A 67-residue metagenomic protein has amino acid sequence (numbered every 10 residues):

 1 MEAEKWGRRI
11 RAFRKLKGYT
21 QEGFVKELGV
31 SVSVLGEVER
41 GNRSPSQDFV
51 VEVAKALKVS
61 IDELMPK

Functional and structural regions predicted by a protein language model:
M1-L16: A short, Lys/Arg-rich alpha-helix, primarily the initiator
I10, Q21, V32, Q47-V50: Helix-turn-helix DNA-binding elements, focusing on the entry/boundary residues of the two helices that contact DNA
R14, V25, A54: The alpha-helix within a helix-turn-helix
K15, G29, R40-N42, P66: Residue-level detection of the helix-turn-helix DNA-binding "recognition helix"
G18-E37: Short alpha-helical DNA-recognition segment
V34, S44, E63: Residues in the helix-turn-helix
E37-R40, E52: Alpha-helical transmission elements in cytosolic ATPase-linked domains
D48-E63: DNA major-groove recognition helix of helix-turn-helix/homeodomain DNA-binding modules
